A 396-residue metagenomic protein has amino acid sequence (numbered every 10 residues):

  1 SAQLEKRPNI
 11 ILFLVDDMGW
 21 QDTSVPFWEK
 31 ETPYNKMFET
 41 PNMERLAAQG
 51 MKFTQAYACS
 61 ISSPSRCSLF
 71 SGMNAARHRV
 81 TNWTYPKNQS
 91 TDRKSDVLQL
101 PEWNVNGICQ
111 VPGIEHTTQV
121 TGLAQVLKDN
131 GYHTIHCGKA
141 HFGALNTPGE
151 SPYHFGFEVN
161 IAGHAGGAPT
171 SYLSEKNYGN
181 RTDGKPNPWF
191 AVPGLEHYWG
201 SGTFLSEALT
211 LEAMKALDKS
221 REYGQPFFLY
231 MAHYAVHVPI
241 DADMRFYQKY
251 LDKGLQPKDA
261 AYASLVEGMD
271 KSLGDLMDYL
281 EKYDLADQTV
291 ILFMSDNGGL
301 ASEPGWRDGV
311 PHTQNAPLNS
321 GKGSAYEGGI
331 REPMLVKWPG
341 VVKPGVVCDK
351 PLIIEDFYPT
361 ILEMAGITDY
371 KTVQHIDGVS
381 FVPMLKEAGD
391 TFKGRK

Functional and structural regions predicted by a protein language model:
Q3-M51, A140, P304: Active-site-proximal N-terminal segment of extracellular/periplasmic enzymes that hydrolyze or transfer
K6-I11, A48-T54, K128-I135, F155-E158 (+4 more regions): Loop/turn elements at helix/coil->beta-strand transitions in domains of secreted/extracellular proteins
R7-Q21, N42-L46, Q55, L69-S71 (+8 more regions): Beta-strand elements within well-structured catalytic alpha/beta cores of enzymes that handle phosphate/sulfate esters
D22, F204, A208-R221, Q248-T289 (+1 more regions): A long, amphipathic alpha-helix that forms part of the scaffold/cap immediately adjacent to metal-dependent active
E31-R66, G72-R77, H133-I135, F155-H164: Short, structured active-site-proximal loop/turn typified by the sulfatase FGly-forming signature C/S-X-P-X-R
Y85-H133, A140-P226, H233-A242, P257 (+1 more regions): Formylglycine-dependent
P148-G156, V238-R245, D278-V341, I353: Histidine-centered active-site microenvironments of extracellular/periplasmic hydrolases and transferases
V159, G167, G299-A325, V341-K350 (+1 more regions): C-terminal cap/loop subdomain of S1 sulfatases and analogous C-terminal strand-loop tails that border
